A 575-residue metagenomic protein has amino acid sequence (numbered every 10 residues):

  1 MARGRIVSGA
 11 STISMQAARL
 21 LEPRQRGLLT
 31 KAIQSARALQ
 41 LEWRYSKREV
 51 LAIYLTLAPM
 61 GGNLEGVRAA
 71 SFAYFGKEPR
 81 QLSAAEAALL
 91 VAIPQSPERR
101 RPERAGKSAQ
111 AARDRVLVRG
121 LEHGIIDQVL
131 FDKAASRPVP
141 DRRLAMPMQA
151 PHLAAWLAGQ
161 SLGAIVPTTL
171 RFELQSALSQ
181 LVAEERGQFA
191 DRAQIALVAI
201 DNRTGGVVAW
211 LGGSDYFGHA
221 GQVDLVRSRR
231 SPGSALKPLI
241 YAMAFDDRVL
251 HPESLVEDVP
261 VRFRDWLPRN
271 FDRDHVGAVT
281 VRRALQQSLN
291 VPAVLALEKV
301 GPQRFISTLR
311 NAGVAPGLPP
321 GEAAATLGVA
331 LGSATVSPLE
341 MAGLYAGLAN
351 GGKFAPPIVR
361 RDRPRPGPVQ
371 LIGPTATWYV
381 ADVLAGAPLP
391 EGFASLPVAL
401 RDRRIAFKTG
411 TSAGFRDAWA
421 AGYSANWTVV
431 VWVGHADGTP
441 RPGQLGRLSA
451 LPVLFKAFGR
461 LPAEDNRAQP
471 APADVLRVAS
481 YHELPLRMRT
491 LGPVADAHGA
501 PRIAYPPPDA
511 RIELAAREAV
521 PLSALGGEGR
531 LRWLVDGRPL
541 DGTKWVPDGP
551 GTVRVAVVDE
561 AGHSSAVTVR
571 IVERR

Functional and structural regions predicted by a protein language model:
A2-R26, R143-G159, L250-F305, N350 (+1 more regions): Conserved catalytic neighborhood of penicillin-recognizing serine enzymes
R5-I6, A10-S176, L211, R269 (+3 more regions): Non-catalytic, structured segments within soluble enzyme domains
R19-P23, T56-N63, R80, A84-S96 (+10 more regions): Glycine-rich, acidic and aromatic/proline-enriched surface loops and short helix-turn segments that act as binding
I33-A38, S71-Y74, S96-P102, Q160-G163 (+8 more regions): Flexible glycine/proline-enriched surface loops and loop-helix/loop-strand junctions
E65-R68, Q128-L130, G221-Q222, F245-F263 (+2 more regions): Short, well-structured active-site flanking segments
G120, L178, G205, V226-V256 (+5 more regions): Active-site SXXK
I126, V139-P140, I405-R575: Soluble, non-transmembrane domains of envelope/secretory-pathway proteins that act on or interact with carbohydrate
T168-F189, A199, W210, F217-L225 (+3 more regions): A penicillin-recognizing enzyme superfamily signal
